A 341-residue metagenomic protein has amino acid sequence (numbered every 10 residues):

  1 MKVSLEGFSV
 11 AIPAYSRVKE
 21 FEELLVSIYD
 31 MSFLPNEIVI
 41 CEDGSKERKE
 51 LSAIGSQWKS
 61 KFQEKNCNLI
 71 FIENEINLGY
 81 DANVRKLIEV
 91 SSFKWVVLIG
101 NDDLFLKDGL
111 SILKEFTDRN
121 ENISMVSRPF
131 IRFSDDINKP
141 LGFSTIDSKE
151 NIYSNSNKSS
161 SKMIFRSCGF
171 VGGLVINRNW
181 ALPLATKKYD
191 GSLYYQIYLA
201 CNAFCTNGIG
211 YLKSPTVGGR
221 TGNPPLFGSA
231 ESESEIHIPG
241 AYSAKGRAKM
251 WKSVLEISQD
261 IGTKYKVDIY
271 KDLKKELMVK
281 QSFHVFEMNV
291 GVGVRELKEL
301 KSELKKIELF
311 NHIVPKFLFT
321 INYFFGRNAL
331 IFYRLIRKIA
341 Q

Functional and structural regions predicted by a protein language model:
M1-D30: N-proximal low-complexity "stem/linker" segments adjacent to membrane-targeting elements
L25-I72, I76: Acidic donor-binding segment of Leloir-type glycosyltransferases
N74-S91: Glycine-rich, basic loop-to-helix element that forms the pyrophosphate-binding segment of sugar-nucleotide handling
V96: Short aromatic/hydrophobic "clamp" motif used to bind/position activated sugar donors
G100-L104: The conserved acidic donor/metal-binding loop of glycosyltransferases
D108-F143: Conserved donor NDP-sugar-binding/catalytic core segment of glycosyltransferases
Y153-H237: Conserved nucleotide-sugar donor-binding catalytic segment
Y198, P215-Q341: C-terminal subregions of glycosyltransferases and related glycan-biosynthesis enzymes
